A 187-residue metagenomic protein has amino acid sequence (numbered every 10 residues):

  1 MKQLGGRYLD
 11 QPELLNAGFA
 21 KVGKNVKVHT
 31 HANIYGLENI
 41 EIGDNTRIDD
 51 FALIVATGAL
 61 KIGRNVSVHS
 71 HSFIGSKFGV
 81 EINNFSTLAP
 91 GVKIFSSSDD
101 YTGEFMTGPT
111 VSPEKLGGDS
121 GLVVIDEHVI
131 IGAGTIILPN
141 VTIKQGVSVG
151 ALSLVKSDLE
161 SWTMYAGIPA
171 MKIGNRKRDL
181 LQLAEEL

Functional and structural regions predicted by a protein language model:
M1, L9-P12, T110-P113, K177-D179: General structural signal for secondary-structure boundaries
M1-N39, N45: Extended, small-residue-rich solenoid/repeat segments and analogous flexible loops that form exposed scaffolds
G6, E186-L187: A C-terminal cap/extension of S-adenosyl-L-methionine-dependent methyltransferases that defines the acceptor-substrate
G18-F19, K24, N84, K115 (+2 more regions): Short secondary-structure boundary/capping segments
T30-I42, I48-P139, I168, N175-K177: Flexible, glycine/small-residue-enriched loop-and-beta-strand segment within the central core of proteins
E41-I42, I54, I137-I173, D179-A184: C-terminal/domain-terminus segments
